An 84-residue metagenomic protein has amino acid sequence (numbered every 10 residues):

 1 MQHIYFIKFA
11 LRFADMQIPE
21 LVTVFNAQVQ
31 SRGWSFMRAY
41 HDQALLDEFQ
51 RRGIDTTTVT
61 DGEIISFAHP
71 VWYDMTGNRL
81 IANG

Functional and structural regions predicted by a protein language model:
M1-G84: Extended, charge-rich alpha-helical interface modules
